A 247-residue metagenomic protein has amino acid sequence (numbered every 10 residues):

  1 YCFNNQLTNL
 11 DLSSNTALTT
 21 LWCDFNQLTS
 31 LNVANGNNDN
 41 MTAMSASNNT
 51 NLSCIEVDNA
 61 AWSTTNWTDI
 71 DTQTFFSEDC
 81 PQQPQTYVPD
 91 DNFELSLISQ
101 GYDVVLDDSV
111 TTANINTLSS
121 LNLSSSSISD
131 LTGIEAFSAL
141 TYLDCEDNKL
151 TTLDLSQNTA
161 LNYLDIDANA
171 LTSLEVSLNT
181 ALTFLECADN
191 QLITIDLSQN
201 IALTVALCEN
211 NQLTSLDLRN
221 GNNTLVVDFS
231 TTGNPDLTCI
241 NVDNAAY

Functional and structural regions predicted by a protein language model:
Y1-T8, A245-Y247: Low-complexity/repetitive intrinsically disordered segments
N4, S14-T16, F25, E135 (+7 more regions): Extracellular, beta-strand-rich repeat scaffolds characterized by small/acidic residue-biased motifs
N5, N26, A46-T50, S126 (+5 more regions): Consensus "Asn ladder" position of solenoid repeat domains
Q6-D11, T29-N32, N40, S53-C54 (+6 more regions): Per-repeat structural element of leucine-rich repeats
T8, T16-T19, T29, S53 (+9 more regions): Threonine-centered tandem repeat motifs in low-complexity domains
T16, N32-D39, N48-Y142, T159 (+3 more regions): N-terminal capping/linker segments that flank leucine-rich repeat
L21-C23, T42-A46, S119-L123, L143-C145 (+5 more regions): Conserved hydrophobic beta-strand positions in leucine-rich repeat
